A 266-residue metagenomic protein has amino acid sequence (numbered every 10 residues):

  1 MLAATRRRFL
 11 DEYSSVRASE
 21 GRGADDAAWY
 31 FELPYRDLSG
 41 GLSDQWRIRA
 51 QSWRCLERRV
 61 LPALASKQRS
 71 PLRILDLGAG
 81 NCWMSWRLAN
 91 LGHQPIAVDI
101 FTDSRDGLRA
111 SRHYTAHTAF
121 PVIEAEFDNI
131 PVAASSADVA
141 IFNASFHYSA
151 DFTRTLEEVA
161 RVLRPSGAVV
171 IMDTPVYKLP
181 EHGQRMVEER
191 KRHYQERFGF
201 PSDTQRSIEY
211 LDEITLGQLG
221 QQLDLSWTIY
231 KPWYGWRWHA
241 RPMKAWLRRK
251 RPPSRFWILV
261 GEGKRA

Functional and structural regions predicted by a protein language model:
M1-K67: Conserved class I S-adenosyl-L-methionine
S70-G80: Conserved class I S-adenosyl-L-methionine
N81-N129: Class I SAM-dependent methyltransferase SAM/SAH-binding core
D128-A140: A short acidic, Gly/Pro-enriched loop at the edge of an enzyme's catalytic core that lines a small-molecule cofactor
V139-D151: A short SAM/SAH-binding and catalytic strip from SAM-dependent methyltransferases
T153-A168: A short glycine-rich, Lys/Arg-flanked "PGG" loop and its adjoining helix->strand segment in the class I
V170-Y194: Conserved class I S-adenosyl-L-methionine
Q205-D224: Short alpha-helix
